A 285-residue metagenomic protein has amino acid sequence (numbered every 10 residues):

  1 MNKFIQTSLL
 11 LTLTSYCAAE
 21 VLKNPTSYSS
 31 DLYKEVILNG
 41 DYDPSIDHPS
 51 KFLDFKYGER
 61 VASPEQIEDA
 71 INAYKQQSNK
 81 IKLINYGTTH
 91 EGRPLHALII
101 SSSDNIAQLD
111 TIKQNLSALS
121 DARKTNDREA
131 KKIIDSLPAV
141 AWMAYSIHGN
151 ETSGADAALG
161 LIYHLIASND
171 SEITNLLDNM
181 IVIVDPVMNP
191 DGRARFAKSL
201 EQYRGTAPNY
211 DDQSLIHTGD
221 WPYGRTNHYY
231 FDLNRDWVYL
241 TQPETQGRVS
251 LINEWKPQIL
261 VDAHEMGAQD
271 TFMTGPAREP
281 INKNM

Functional and structural regions predicted by a protein language model:
N2-L10: Sec-dependent signal peptide recognition, specifically the positively charged N-region followed immediately by
L11-A18: Hydrophobic h-region of N-terminal signal peptides that target proteins for export in Gram-negative bacteria
E20-K23: Boundary of Sec targeting at the N-terminus
P25-D41, H96, I100-S102, I112-A118 (+5 more regions): Surface-exposed loop and adjacent secondary-structure segments within mature catalytic domains
G40-E59, M143-Y145: Acidic/histidine-rich, surface-exposed loop or edge segments in extracytoplasmic proteins
S63, G92, S146, V184 (+2 more regions): Divalent metal-coordination and catalytic microenvironments
Q76-M143: Soluble metallo-hydrolase cores and metallopeptidase-like ectodomains found primarily in the secretory/periplasmic
I252, K256-D262: Proline-aspartate-enriched helix->loop->beta-strand connector
